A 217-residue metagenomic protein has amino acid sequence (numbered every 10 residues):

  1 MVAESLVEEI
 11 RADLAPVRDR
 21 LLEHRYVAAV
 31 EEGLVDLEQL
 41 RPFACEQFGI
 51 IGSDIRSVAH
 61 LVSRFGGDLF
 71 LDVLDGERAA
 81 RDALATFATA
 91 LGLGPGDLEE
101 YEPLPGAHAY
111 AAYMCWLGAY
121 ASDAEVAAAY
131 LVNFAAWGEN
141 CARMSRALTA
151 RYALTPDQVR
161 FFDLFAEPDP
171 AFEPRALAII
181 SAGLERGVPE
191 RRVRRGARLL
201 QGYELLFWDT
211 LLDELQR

Functional and structural regions predicted by a protein language model:
M1-E9, R41, A112, D213-R217: Sequence termini and other peripheral, non-core segments
M1-L6, A29-R41, Y120-E125, L154-D163: Short, charged, low-complexity loops and linkers
M1-V27, Y101, P105-G106, P170-P174: Acidic, low-complexity proline/glycine-rich segments
A15-L22, V30-R64, E125-R143, Q201-D209: Alpha-helical bundle segments that constitute or directly flank the non-heme di-iron/ferroxidase center
V27-E32, G183-R186: Short, charged/polar, low-complexity loop and linker segments that flank or interrupt alpha-helical bundles
D68-E167, G202: Active-site-proximal alpha-helical scaffolds that flank and shape metal-associated catalytic sites
P174-A182: Transmembrane alpha-helical segments of integral membrane proteins
E190-R217: Acidic, carboxylate-rich catalytic segments that either coordinate divalent cations
